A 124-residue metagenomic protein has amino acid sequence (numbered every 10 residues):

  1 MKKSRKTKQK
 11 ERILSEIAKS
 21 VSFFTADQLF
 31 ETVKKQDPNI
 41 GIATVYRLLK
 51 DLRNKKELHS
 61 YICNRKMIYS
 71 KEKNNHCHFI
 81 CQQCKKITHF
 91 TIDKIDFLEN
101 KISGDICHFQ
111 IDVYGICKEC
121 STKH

Functional and structural regions predicted by a protein language model:
M1-S15: Short alpha-helical segments that sit at the start of domains
A18-Q28: Short capping segments at the starts of secondary-structure elements
Q28-K34, V45: A short acidic, leucine-rich amphipathic alpha-helix
G41-I42: Short coil turns linking two alpha-helices in DNA-binding domains
V45-K55: Basic amphipathic alpha-helical segments that dock to polyanions
K55, H59-H124: Non-DNA-binding regulatory cores of transcription-related proteins, predominantly C-terminal effector-binding
